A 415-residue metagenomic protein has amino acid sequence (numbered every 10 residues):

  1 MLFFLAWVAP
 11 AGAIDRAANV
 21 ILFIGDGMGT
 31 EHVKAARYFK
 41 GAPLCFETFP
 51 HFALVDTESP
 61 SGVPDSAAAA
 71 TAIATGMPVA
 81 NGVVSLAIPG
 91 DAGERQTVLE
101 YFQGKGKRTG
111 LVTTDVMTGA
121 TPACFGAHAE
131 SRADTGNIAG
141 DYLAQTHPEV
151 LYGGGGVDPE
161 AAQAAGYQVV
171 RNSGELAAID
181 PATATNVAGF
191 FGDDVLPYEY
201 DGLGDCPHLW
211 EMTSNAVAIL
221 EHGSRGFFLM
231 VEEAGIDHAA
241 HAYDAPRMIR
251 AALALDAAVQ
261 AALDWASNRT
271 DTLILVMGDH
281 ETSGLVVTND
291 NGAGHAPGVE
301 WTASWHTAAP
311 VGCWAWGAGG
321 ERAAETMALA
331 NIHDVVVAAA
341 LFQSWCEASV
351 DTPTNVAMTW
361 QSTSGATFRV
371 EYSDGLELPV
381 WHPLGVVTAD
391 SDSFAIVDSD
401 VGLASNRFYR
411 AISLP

Functional and structural regions predicted by a protein language model:
M1-W7: Bacterial N-terminal signal peptides
A13-P181, T185-N186, L253-D256, E281-F342: N-terminal catalytic scaffold of extracellular/periplasmic and nuclease hydrolases that process anionic headgroups
D91, P159, V170-T213, M248: Functional beta-strand-loop-alpha-helix junction segments that form "active/interaction loops" within catalytic
G119-G126, D194-G202, A216, E221-A258 (+1 more regions): Active-site His/acidic residue clusters
H147-V150, L176-F190, M212-A234, F408: Active-site regions of oxyanion-processing enzymes, predominantly non-cytosolic
A239, Y243-D290: Extended C-terminal subregions enriched in glycine
Q343-P415: Short, composition-biased motifs enriched in small/polar/acidic residues
